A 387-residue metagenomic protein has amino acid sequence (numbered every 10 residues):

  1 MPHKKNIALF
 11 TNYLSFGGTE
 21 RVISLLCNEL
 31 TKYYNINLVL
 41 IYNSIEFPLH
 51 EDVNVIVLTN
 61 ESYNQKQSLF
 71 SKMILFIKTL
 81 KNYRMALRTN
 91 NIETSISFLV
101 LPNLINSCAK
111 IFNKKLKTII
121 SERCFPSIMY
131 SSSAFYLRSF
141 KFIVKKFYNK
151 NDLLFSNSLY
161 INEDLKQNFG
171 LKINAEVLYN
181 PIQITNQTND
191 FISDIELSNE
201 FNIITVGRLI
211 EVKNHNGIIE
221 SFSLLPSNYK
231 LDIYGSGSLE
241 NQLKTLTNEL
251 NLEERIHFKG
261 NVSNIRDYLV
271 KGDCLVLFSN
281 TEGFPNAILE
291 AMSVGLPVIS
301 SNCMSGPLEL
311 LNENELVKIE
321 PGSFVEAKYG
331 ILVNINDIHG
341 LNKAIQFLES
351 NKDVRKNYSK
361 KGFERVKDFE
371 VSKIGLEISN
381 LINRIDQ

Functional and structural regions predicted by a protein language model:
L9-G17, R21, L25-M73, I161 (+3 more regions): N-terminal strand-loop element at the rim of the active site of nucleotide-sugar-dependent glycosyltransferases
E20-L25, F201, T205-L224, S238-K244: A conserved mid-protein helix/loop that constitutes part of the nucleotide-sugar donor-binding site
V39, P297-S301, L310-N312, V317-G322: Short hydrophobic beta-strand element within catalytic cores of glycosyltransferases and related nucleotide-activated
T79, S97-N103, E122: Short His-centered aromatic/hydrophobic patch
K81-M85, Y136-L154: Membrane-proximal helix-turn-helix segments that form the acceptor-binding/catalytic region of lipid-linked
N149-A175, I182-I184: A short, active-site helix/loop in glycosyltransferases that binds the activated sugar's phosphate group
N261, N280: Aromatic "clamp/platform" in nucleotide-sugar-dependent glycosyltransferases that forms part of the donor/acceptor
N312-I338, F347-K352: Conserved acidic donor-binding segment of nucleotide-sugar-dependent glycosyltransferases
